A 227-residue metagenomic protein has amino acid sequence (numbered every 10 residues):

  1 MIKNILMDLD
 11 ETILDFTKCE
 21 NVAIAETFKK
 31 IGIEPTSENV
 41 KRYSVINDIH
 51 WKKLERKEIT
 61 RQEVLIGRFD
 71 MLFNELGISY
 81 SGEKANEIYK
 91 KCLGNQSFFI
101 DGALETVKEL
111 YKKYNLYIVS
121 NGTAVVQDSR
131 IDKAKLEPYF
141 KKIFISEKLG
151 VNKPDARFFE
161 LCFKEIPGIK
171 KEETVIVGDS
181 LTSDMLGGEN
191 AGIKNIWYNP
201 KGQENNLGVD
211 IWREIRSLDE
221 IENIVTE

Functional and structural regions predicted by a protein language model:
M1-I5, K108, A124-E227: Asp-based, Mg2+/Mn2+-dependent phosphohydrolase catalytic module
I2-D101: N-terminal helical cap/lid subdomain that shapes the substrate entry/recognition surface in HAD-like hydrolases
I46, K112-K113, Y139: Structured helix-beta-strand junction loops
G102-K113: Catalytic-core regions built around general acid/base machinery
K113-Y114, G192: Glycine-centered short loops/turns at secondary-structure junctions
S120: Conserved phosphate-coupling serine/threonine residues in phosphotransfer and NTP-handling enzymes
